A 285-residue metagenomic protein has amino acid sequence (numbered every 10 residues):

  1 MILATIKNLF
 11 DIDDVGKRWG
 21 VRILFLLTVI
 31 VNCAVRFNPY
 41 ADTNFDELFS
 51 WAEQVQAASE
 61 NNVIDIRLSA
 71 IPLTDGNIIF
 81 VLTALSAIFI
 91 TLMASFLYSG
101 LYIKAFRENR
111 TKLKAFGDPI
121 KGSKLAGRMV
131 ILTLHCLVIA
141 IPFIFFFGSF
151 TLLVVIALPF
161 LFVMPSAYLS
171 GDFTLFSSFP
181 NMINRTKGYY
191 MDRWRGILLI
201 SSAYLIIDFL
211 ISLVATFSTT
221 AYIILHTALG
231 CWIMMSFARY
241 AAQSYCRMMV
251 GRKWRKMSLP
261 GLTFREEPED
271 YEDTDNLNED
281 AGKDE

Functional and structural regions predicted by a protein language model:
M1-V29, G117-A140, F160-D208: Interfacial aromatic "cap" segments that immediately flank transmembrane helices in multipass membrane proteins
G16-R107: Short, small/hydrophobic-residue-rich motifs at membrane-helix boundaries and re-entrant hairpins of integral membrane
V21-D42, L82-S95, M129-A157, R195-A238: Hydrophobic alpha-helical transmembrane segments in multi-pass membrane proteins
C33, T43-D65, R107, T111 (+3 more regions): Juxtamembrane transition segments at transmembrane-helix termini in multipass membrane proteins
P72, G76, F80, A84 (+7 more regions): Membrane-helix interfacial "entry" motifs
E108-I120: Membrane-helix interface linkers and caps
